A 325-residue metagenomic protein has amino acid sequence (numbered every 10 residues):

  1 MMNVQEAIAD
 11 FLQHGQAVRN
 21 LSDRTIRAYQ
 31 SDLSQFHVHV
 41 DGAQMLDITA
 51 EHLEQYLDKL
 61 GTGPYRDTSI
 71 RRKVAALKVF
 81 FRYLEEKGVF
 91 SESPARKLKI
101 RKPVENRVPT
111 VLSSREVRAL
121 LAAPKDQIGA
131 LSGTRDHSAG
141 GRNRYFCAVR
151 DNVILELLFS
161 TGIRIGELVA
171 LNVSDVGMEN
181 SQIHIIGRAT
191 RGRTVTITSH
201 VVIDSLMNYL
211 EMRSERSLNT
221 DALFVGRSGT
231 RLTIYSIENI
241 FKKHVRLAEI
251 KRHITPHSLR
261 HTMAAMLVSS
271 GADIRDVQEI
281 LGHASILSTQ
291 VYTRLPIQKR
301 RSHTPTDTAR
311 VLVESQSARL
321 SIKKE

Functional and structural regions predicted by a protein language model:
M1-E325: Conserved catalytic core of the tyrosine transesterase superfamily
